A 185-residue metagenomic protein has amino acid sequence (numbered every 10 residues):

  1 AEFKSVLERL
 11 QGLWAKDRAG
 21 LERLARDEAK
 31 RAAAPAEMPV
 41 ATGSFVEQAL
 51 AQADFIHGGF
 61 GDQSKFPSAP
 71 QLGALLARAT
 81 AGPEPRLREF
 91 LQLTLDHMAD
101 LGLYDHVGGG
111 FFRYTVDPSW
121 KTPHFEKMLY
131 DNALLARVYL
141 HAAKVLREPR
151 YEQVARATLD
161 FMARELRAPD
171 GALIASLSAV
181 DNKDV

Functional and structural regions predicted by a protein language model:
A1-V185: Replace the tail clause
